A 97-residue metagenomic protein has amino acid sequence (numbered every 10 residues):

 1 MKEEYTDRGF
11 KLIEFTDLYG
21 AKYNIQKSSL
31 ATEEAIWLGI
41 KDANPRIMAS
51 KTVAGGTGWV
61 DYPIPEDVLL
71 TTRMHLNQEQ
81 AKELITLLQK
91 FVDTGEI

Functional and structural regions predicted by a protein language model:
M1-I97: Positively charged, low-complexity terminal tracts and the immediately adjacent first secondary-structure elements
